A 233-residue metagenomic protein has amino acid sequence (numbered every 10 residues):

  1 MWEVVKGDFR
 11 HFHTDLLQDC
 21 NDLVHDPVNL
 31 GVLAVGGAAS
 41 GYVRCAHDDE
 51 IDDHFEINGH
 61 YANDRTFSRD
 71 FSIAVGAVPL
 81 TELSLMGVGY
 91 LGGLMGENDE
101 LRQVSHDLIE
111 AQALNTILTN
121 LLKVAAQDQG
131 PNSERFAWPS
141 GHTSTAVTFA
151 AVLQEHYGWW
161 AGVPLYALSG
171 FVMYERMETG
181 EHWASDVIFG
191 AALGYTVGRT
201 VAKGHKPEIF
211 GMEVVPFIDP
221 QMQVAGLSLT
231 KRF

Functional and structural regions predicted by a protein language model:
M1-P139, S144-M177: Hydrophobic alpha-helical bundle signature of multipass membrane enzymes
N21, L94-G96, Y157, R199-F210 (+1 more regions): Outer-membrane beta-barrel proteins
D52-D53, A167-L168, H182-S185, P207: Juxtamembrane/interface motifs at transmembrane-helix termini
P131, P139, P216-I218, G226: Proline-rich low-complexity regions
H142-F149, H182-H205: Alpha-helical transmembrane segments that form the membrane-embedded catalytic/substrate-binding core of multi-pass
S185, F189, D219-V224: Short glycine/proline-enriched turn or capping motifs at secondary-structure junctions
I209-P220: Transmembrane beta-strand segments that form the barrel wall of outer-membrane beta-barrel proteins
Q221-F233: Outer-membrane beta-barrel "beta-signal"
